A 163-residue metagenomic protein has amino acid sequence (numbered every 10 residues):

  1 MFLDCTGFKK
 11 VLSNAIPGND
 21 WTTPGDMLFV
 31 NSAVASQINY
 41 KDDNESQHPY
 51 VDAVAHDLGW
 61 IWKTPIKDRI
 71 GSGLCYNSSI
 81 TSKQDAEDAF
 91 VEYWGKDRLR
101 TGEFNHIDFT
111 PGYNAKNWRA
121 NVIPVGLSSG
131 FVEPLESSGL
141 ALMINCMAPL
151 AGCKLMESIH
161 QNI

Functional and structural regions predicted by a protein language model:
M1-Y93, M147: Predominantly flavin-linked oxidoreductase catalytic cores and closely associated redox partners
K10-S13, N114, V132-P134: Short catalytic/ligand-binding loop motif for oxyanion handling, primarily in non-cytosolic enzymes, centered on
V54-D57, Q84, E103-D108, K116 (+1 more regions): Conserved structured core elements
K63, N117-L135: Short FAD-binding loop at a beta-strand-to-alpha-helix junction that anchors the flavin cofactor in diverse
F90-D97, K154: Hydrophobic, Leu/Ile/Phe/Ala-enriched alpha-helical segments that form helix-helix packing faces
D97-P124: Flavin (FAD/FMN) cofactor-binding core of flavoprotein oxidoreductases
F131-A151: A conserved FAD-binding loop/helix module that cradles the flavin
P149-I163: Active-site-proximal substrate-binding core of FAD-dependent oxidoreductases
